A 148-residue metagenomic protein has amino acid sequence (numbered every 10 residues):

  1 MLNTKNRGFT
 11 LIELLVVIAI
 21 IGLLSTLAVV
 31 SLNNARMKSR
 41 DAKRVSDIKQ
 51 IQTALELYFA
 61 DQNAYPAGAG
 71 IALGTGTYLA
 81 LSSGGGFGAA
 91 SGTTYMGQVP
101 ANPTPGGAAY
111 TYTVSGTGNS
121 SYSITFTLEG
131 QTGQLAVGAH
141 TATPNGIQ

Functional and structural regions predicted by a protein language model:
M1-L11: N-terminal leader/signal peptides at the extreme start of proteins
I18, V45, Q52: Conserved catalytic core of two-component sensor histidine kinases
I21-R40, F59: C-terminal juxtamembrane segment of a hydrophobic transmembrane alpha-helix
N34, Q50-Q52: Primary detection of the long, small/polar-rich alpha-helical "axial" segments characteristic of bacterial flagellar
K38, A42-K49: Juxtamembrane membrane-water interface segments immediately C-terminal to a transmembrane helix
T53-F126: Extracellular/periplasmic head regions of type IV pilus-like filament subunits
T117-Q148: Short, surface-exposed interaction loops/tails
